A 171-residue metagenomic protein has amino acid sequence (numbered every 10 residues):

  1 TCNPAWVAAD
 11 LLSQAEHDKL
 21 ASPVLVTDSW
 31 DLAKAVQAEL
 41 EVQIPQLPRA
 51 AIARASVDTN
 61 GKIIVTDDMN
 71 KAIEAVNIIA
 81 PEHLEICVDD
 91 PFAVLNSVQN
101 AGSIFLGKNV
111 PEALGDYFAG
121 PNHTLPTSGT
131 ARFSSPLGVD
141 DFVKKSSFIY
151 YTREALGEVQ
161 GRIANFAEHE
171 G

Functional and structural regions predicted by a protein language model:
T1-E74: ALDH superfamily catalytic-core signature
I78-G171: C-terminal core of ALDH-fold dehydrogenases
